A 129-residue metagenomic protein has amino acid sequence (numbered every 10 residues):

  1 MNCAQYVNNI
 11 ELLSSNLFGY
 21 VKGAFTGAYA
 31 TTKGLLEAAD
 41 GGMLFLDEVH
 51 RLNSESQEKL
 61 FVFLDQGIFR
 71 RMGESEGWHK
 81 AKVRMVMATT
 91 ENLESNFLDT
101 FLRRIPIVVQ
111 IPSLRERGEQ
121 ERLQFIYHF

Functional and structural regions predicted by a protein language model:
M1, L44-F45, M85, V109: Hydrophobic positions in the central parallel beta-sheet of the AAA+
Y6-F18, Y29-G67, V83, L93-I105 (+1 more regions): Conserved AAA+/SF3 P-loop NTPase catalytic/coupling segment centered on the Walker-B
G23-T26: Flexible beta-alpha connector loops of hexameric P-loop NTPases
G67-G73: Short catalytic/binding micro-motifs of nucleotide second-messenger systems
W78-K80: Catalytic core regions of nucleotide second-messenger enzymes
T89: Conserved phosphate-coupling serine/threonine residues in phosphotransfer and NTP-handling enzymes
F129: Helix-loop-beta hinge of the Bergerat
